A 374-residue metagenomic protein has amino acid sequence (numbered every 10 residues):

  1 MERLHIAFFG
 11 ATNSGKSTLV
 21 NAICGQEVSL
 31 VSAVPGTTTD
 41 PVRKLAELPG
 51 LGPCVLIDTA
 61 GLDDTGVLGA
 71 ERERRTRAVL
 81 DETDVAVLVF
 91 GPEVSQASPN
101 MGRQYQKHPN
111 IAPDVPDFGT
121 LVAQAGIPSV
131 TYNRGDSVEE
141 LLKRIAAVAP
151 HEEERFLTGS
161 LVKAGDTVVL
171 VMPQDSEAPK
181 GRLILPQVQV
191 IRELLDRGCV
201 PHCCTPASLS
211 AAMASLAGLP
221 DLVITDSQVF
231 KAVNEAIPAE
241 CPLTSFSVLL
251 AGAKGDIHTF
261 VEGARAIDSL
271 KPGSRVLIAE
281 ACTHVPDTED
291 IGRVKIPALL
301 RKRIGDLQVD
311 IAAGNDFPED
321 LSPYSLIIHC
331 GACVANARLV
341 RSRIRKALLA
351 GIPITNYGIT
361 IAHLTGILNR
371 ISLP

Functional and structural regions predicted by a protein language model:
M1-A70, R74, A78-D81: Conserved G1/Walker A P-loop phosphate-binding module
R3-L4, D81-V85, G126-P128, G165-T167 (+1 more regions): Short glycine-/polar-rich loops that comprise or flank the Walker A/P-loop and associated switch/sensor motifs
G15-K16, R134-H151, G252-K254, G366-I367: Conserved GTPase G-domain signal focused on the G5
S29-A33, P150-L157: Active-site phosphate-binding and catalytic loops of NTP-dependent enzymes
S32-V34, V130-D136, T244-S247, G358-T360: Beta-strand->loop->alpha-helix junctions that form or flank phosphate-binding loops in nucleotide-handling enzymes
A33, L62-L68, P92-S95, P109 (+4 more regions): Short, flexible loop segments at the rims of nucleotide/cofactor-binding pockets, characterized by
K44-G52, A60, V67-E140, F156-S160 (+3 more regions): Conserved C-terminal guanine-recognition region of P-loop GTPase G domains, centered on the G4
V162, D166-P374: P-loop NTP-binding site
